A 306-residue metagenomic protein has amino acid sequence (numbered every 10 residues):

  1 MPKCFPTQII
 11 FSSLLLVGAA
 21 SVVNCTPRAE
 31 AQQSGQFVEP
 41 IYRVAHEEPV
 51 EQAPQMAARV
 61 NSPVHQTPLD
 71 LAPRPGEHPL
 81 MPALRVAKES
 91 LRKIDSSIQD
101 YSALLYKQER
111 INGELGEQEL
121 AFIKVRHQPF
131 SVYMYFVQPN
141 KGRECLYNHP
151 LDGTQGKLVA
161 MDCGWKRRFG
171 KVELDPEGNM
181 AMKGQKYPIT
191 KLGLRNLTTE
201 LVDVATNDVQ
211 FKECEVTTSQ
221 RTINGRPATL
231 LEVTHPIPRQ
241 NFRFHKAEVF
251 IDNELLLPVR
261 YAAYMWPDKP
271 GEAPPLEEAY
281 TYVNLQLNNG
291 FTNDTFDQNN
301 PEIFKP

Functional and structural regions predicted by a protein language model:
M1-T7: Positively charged n-region of N-terminal signal peptides that target proteins for export
P2, L14-L16, S21-L104, R110-E117 (+5 more regions): N-terminal leader/targeting segments and the immediate start of mature chains
Q8-I9, L14: Small-residue packing motifs within transmembrane alpha-helices
G35-E39, R43, N112, V137 (+2 more regions): Gly/Pro-enriched, hydrophobic low-complexity segments that function as extracytoplasmic propeptides/linkers
E47-H65, E114, E119-L194, P267-G271 (+1 more regions): An acidic-aromatic
A72-R92, F169-M180, D203-V209: N-terminal short leaders/motifs
S96-S102, Q118-L120, H127-S131, G142 (+6 more regions): Extracytoplasmic
